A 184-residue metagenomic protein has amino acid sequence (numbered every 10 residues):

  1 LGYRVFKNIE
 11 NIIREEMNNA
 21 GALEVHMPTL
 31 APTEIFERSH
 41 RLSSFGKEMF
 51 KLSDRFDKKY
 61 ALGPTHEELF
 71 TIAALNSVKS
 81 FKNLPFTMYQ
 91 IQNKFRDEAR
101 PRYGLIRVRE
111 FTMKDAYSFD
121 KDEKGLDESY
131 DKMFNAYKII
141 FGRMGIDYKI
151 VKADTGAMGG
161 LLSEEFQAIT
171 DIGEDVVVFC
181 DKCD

Functional and structural regions predicted by a protein language model:
L1-D184: TRNA-recognition modules of translation machinery and tRNA-sensing kinases, especially anticodon-binding
